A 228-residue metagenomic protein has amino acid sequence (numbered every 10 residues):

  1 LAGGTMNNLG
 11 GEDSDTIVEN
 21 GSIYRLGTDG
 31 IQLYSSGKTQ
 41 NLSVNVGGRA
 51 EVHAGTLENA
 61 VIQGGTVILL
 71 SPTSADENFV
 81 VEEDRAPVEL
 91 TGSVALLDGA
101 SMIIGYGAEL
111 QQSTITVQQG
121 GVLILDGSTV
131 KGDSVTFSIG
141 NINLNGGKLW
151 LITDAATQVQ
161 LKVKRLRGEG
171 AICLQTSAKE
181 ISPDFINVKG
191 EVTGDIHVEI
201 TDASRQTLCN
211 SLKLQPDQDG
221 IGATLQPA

Functional and structural regions predicted by a protein language model:
G4, G11, S22, G48 (+2 more regions): Glycine-centered small-residue motifs that form tight turns and secondary-structure capping sites at repeat-unit
G4-V18, L69, A75-D76: Leucine-rich solenoid repeat scaffolds
M6, V18, T39-V44, A50 (+4 more regions): Fold-core signature of tandem repeat domains
D13, V18-E19, T39, N45 (+4 more regions): Disordered low-complexity repeat/linker domains
Y24-H53, A75-D84, S101, L144: N-terminal segments that cap or nucleate solenoid repeat domains
Q63, I68-S71, E77-D219: Extracellular beta-strand/loop-rich repeat segments of large surface/secreted proteins
D219, A223-A228: Low-complexity acidic/polar repeat-biased segments
